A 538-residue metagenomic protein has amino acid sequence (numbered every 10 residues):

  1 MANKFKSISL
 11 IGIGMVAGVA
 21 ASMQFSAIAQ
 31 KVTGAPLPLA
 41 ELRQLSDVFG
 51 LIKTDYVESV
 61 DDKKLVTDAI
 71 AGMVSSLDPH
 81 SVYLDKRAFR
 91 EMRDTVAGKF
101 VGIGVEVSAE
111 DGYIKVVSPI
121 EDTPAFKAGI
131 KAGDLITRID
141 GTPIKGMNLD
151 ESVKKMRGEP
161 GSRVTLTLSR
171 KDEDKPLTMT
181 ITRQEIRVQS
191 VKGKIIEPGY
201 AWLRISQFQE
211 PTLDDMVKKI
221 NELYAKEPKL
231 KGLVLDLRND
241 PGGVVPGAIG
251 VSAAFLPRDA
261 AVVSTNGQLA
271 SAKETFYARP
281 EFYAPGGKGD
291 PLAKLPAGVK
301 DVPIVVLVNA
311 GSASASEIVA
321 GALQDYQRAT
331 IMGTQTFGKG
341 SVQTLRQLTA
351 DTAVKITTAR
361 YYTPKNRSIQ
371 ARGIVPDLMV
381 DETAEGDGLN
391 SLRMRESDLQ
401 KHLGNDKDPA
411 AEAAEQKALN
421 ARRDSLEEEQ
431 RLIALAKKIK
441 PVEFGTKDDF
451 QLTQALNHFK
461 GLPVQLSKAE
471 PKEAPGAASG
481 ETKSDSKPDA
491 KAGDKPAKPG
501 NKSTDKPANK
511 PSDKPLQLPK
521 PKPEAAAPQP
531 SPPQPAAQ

Functional and structural regions predicted by a protein language model:
A2-A27, K192-Q538: C-terminal "post-core" interaction segments
T33-S81: N-terminal activation segment of mature serine protease catalytic domains
A40, E121-D134, Q189-K192, A293-L295: PDZ/PDZ-like domain micro-motif
D68, V82-S118: PDZ/PDZ-like peptide-tail recognition elements
A97-V101, A109-Y113, I130-K131, G158-S162 (+7 more regions): Short flexible coil/turn linkers enriched for glycine and charged/polar residues that connect secondary-structure
G112-K115, T137, E151-K192, T357-T358: PDZ-domain C-terminal substructure recognizer with occasional recognition of PDZ-binding tails
A125-N148, V234, R238, D325: Conserved PDZ fold ligand-binding element
L135-T167, G247, K339-L345: PDZ domains, with a preference for the canonical peptide-binding region formed by the helix
